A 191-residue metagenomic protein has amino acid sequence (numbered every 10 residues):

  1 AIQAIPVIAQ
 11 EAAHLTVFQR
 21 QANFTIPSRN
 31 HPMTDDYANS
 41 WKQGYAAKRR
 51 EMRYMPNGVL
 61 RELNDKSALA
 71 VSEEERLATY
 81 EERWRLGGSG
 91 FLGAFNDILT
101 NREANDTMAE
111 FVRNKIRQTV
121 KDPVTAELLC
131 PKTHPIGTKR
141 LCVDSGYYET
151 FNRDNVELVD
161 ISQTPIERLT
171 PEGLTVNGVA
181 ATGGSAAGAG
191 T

Functional and structural regions predicted by a protein language model:
A1: Beta1/beta-strand and adjacent pyrophosphate-binding region of the FAD-binding site in flavoprotein oxidoreductases
A4-I8: Aromatic pocket-lining residues of Rossmann-like dinucleotide-binding sites
A12-T191: N-terminal FAD-binding dinucleotide-binding subdomain shared by FAD-dependent oxidases/monooxygenases
